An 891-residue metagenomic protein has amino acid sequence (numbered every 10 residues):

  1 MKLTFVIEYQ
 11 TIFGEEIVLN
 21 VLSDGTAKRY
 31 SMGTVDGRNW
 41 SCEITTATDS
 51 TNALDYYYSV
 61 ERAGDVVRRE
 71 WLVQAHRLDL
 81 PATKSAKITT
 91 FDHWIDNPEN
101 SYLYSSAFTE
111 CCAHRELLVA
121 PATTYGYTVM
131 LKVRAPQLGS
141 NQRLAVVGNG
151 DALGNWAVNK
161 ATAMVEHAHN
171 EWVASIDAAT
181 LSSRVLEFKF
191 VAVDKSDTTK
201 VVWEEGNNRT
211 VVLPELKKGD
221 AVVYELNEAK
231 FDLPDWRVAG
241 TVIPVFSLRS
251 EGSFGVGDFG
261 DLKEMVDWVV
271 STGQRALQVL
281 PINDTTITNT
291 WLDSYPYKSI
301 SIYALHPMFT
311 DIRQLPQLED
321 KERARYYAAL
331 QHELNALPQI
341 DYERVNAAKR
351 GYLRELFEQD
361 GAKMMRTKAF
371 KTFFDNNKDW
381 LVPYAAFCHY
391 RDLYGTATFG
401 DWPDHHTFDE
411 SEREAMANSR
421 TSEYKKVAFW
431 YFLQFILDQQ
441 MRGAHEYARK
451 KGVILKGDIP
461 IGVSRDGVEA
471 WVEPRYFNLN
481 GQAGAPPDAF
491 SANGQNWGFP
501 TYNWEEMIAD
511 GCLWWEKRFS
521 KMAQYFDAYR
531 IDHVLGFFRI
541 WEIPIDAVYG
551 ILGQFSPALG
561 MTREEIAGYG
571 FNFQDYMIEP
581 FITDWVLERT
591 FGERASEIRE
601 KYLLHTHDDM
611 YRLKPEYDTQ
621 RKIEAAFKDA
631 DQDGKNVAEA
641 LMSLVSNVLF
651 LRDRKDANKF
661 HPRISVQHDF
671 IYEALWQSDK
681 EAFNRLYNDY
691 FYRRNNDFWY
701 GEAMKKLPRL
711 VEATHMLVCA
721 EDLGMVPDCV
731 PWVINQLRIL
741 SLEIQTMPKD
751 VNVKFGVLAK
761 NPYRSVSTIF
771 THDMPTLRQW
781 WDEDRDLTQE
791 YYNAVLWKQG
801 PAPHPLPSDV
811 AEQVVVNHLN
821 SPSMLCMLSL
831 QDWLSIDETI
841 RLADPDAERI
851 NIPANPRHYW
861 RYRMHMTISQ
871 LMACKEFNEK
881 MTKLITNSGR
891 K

Functional and structural regions predicted by a protein language model:
M1-F5, Y127-L131: Structural beta-strand segments of beta-rich domains
K2, E8-A53, E61-A82, A135-V185 (+3 more regions): Aromatic-rich carbohydrate-binding modules that target alpha-glucans
V6, N20, S59, D79 (+12 more regions): Residues in well-ordered beta-strands of folded domains
T90-W94, E99: Boundary detector for helix-to-coil junctions that initiate low-complexity/charged tails
L103-M130, D177-T180, V212-K891: Catalytic cores of glycan-processing enzymes that make or break glycosidic bonds
